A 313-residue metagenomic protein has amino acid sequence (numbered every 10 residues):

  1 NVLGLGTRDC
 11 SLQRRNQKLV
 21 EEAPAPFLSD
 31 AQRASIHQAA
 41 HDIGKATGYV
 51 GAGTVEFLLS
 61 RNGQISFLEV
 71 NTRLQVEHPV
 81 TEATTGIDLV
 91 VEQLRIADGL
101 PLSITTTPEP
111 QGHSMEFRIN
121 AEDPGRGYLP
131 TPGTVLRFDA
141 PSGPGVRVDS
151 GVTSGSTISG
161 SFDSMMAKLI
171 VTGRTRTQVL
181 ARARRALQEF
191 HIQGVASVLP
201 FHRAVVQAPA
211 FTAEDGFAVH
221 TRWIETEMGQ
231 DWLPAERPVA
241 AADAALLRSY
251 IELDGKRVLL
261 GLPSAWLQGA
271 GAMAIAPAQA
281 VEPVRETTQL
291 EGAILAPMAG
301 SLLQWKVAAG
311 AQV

Functional and structural regions predicted by a protein language model:
N1-L3, Y49-Q75: Conserved metal-phosphate-binding beta-hairpin within the catalytic cores of diverse ATP-dependent phosphoryl-transfer
N1-Q38, L74-L89: ATP-dependent carboxylate/phosphate-activation module, predominantly the ATP-grasp catalytic core and closely related
R8, N62-F67, N71, T212-E225: Terminal amphipathic helices with adjacent charged low-complexity linkers/tails
E21-P24, D163-L169, L290-G292: Short amphipathic alpha-helical segments
A40, P79-P283: Catalytic cores of soluble metabolic enzymes centered on carboxylation/carboxyl-transfer
D42-V50: Conserved mixed alpha/beta core segments that line enzyme active sites in large multi-domain catalysts
S156-T157, A276-K306, Q312: Short beta-strand-turn/beta-hairpin segments enriched in glycine/proline and small hydrophobics that form edge-strand
G173-R176, V307-V313: Acidic, glycine-anchored pre-beta loop/turn
